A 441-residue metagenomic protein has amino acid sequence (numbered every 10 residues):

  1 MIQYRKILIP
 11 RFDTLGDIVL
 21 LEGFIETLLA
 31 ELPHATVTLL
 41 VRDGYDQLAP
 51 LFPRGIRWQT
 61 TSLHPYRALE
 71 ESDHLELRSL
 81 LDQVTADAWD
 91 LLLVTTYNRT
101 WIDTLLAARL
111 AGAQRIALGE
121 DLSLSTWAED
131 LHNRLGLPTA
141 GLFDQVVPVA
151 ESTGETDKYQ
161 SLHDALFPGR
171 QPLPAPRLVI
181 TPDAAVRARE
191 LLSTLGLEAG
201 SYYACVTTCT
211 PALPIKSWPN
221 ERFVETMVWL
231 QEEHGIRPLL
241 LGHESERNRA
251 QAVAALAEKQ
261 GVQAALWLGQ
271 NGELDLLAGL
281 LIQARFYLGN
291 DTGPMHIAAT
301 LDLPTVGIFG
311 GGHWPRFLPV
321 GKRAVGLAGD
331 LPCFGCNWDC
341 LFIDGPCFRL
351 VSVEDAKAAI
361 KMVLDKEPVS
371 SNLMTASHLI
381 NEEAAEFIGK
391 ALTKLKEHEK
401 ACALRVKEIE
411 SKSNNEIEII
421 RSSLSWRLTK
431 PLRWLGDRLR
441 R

Functional and structural regions predicted by a protein language model:
M1-A391: Catalytic machinery of carbohydrate-active enzymes, primarily nucleotide-sugar-dependent glycosyltransferases
S377-R441: Boundary detector for helix-to-coil junctions that initiate low-complexity/charged tails
